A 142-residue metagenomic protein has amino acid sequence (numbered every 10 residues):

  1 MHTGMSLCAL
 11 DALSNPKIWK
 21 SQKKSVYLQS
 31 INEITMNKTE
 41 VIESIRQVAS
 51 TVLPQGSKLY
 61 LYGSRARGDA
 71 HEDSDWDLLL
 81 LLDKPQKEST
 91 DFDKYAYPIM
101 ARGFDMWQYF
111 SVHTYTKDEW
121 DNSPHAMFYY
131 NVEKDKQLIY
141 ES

Functional and structural regions predicted by a protein language model:
H2, S6-C8, P16-Y60, R67-E72 (+1 more regions): Catalytic core of pol beta-like nucleotidyltransferases
W76-L81: Short beta-strand->loop micro-motif that forms the acidic, two-metal-ion catalytic signature in nucleotide-processing
